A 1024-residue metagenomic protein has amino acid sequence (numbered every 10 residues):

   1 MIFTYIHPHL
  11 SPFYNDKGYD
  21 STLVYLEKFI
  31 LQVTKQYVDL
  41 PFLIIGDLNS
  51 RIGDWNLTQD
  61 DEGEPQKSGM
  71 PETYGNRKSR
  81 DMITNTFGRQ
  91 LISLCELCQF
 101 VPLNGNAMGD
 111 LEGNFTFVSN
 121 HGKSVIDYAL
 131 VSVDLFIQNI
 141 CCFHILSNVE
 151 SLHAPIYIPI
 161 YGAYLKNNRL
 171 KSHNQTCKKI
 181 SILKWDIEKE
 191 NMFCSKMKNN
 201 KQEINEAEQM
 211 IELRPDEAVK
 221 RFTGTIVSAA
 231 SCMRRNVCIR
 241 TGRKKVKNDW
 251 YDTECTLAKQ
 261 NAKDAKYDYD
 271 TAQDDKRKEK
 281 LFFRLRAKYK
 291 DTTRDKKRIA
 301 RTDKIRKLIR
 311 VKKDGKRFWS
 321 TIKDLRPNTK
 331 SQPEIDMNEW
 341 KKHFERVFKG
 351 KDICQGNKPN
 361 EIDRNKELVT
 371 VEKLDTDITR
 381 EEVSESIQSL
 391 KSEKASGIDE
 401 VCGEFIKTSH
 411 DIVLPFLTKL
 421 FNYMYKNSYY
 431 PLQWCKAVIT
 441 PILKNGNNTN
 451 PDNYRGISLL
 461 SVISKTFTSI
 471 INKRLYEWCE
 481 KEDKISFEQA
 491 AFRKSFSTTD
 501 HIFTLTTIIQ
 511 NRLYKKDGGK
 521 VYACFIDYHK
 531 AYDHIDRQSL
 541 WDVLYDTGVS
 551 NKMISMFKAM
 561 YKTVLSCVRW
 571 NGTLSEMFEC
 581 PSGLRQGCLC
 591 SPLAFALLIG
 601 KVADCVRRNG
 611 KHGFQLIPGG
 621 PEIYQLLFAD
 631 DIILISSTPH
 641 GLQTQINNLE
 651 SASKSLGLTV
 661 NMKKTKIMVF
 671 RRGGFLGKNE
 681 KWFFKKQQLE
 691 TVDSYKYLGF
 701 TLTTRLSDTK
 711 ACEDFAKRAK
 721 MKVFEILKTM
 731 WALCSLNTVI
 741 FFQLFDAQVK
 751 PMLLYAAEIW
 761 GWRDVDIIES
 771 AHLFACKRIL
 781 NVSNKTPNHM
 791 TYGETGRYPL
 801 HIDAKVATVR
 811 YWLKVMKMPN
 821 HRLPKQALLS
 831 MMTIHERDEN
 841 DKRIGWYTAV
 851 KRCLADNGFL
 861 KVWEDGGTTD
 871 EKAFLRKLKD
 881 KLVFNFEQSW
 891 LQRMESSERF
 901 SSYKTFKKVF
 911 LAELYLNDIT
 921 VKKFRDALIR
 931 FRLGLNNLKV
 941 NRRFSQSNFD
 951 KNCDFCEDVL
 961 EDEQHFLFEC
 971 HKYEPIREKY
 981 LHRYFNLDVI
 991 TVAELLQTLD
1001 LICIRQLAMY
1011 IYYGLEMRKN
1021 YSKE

Functional and structural regions predicted by a protein language model:
Y5, F42-L43, H121-R243, P327-N338 (+6 more regions): Surface polyanion/phosphate-binding segment centered on an Asp-His-Pro turn
N106-S124, K373, V568, G572 (+1 more regions): Short, conserved micro-motifs composed of acidic
I126, S132-V133, Y161, F222-T225 (+4 more regions): Basic/polar low-complexity segments
P159-L165, T225, N261, K313-N453 (+6 more regions): Surface-exposed loop/turn segments and immediately adjacent short secondary-structure elements within folded domains
T241-K244, R474, K494, A629-D630 (+3 more regions): Non-catalytic, peripheral interaction segments enriched in hydrophobic/basic residues
K373-V602: Conserved pre-catalytic core of RNA-dependent polymerases
F421, T729, M894-E1024: Family-specific functional microsites
F741-Q748, A771-H772, S783-N937: Extended C-terminal regions of large enzymes
